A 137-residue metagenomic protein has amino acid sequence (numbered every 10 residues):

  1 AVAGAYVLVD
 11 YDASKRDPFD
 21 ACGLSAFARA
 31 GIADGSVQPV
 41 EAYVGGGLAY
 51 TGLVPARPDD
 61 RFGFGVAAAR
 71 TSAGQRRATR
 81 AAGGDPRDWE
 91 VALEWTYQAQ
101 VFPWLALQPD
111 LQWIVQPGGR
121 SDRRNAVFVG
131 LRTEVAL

Functional and structural regions predicted by a protein language model:
A1-A5, V40-V44, W89-L93, R123-V129: Residues that define the transmembrane beta-barrel architecture of outer-membrane proteins
V7-V9, A26, G46-L48, F64 (+2 more regions): Membrane-embedded beta-strands of outer-membrane beta-barrel proteins, especially the hydrophobic/small aromatic
D10-S14, A49-L53, T96-Q98, E134-A136: Transmembrane beta-barrel domains of outer membrane proteins
S14-L24, G52-R61, V101-W104: Short loop/turn motifs that connect adjacent beta-strands in outer-membrane beta-barrel proteins
S14-R16, G31-V37, A69-Q75, I114-G118: Sequence/structural signature of outer-membrane beta-barrel proteins
L24-I32, V44-G46, F62-R70, P109-W113: Transmembrane beta-barrel strands of outer-membrane/channel proteins
V37-A42, A73-A81, G119-N125: Outer-membrane beta-barrel translocator domains and adjoining extracellular loop/strand segments of Gram-negative
F64, N125-L137: Outer-membrane beta-barrel "beta-signal"
